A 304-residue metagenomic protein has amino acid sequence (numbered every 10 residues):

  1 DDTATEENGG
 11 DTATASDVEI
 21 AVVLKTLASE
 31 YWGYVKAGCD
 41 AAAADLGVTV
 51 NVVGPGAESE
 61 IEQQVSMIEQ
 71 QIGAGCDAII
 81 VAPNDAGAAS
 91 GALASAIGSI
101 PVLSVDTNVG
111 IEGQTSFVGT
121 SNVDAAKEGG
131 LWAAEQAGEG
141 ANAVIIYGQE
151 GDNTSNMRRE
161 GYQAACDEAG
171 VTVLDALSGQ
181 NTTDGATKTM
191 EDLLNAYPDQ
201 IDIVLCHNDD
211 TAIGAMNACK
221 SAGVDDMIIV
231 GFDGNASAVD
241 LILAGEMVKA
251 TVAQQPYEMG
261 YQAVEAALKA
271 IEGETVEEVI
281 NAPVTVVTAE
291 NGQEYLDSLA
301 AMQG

Functional and structural regions predicted by a protein language model:
D1-G304: A residue-level marker of the well-folded mature domains of exported/periplasmic proteins
